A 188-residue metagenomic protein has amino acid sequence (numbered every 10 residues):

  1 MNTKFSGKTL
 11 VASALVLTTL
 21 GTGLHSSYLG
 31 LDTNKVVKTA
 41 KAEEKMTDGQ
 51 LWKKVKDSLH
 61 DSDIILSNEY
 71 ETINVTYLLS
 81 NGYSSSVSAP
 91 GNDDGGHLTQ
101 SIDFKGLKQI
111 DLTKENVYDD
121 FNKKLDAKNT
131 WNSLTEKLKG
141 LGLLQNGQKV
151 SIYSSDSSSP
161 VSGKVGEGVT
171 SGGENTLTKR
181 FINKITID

Functional and structural regions predicted by a protein language model:
M1-S27: Gram-negative bacterial Sec-dependent N-terminal signal peptides
L20-M46: Sec-dependent signal peptide cleavage junction
K38, E43-D103: Feature for mature exported/ectodomain regions
E43-H60, N116-K137, K179-D188: Short, flexible domain-boundary/linker segments around small modular repeats
S67-E69, L144-N146, T176-F181: Solvent-exposed loop and beta-edge segments used for protein-protein assembly and interaction
Y77-L79, S154-S158, E167-V169: A mature extracytoplasmic/lumenal domain signature
Y83, S88-S151, S155-S158: Mature extracytoplasmic domains of secretory-pathway proteins
S159-R180, I185-D188: Short, exposed beta-strand-loop hairpins at the edges of beta-sheets in extracellular/periplasmic proteins
